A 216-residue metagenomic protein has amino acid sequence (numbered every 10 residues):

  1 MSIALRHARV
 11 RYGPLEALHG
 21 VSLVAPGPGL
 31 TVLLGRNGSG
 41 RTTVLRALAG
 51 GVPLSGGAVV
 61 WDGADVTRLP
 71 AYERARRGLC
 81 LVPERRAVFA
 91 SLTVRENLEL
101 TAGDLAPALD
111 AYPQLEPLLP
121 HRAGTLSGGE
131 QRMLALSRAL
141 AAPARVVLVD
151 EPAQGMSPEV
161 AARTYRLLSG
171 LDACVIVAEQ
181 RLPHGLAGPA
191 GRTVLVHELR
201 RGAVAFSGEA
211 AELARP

Functional and structural regions predicted by a protein language model:
I3, L18-G20: Conserved structural motif at the start of ABC-family nucleotide-binding domains
L34-R36: The feature captures the beta-strand-to-loop junction immediately N-terminal to the Walker
A49: Helix-to-loop junction immediately C-terminal to a conserved catalytic motif
L54-D65, G103-D110: Conserved ABC transporter NBD signature motif
D65-R85, L213-A214: ABC ATPase NBD coupling module
A139-L140: ABC ATPase C-loop
E151-P152: Walker B catalytic motif
E198, A203-P216: Conserved beta-strand-loop-alpha-helix hinge in the C-terminal portion of ABC ATPase nucleotide-binding domains
